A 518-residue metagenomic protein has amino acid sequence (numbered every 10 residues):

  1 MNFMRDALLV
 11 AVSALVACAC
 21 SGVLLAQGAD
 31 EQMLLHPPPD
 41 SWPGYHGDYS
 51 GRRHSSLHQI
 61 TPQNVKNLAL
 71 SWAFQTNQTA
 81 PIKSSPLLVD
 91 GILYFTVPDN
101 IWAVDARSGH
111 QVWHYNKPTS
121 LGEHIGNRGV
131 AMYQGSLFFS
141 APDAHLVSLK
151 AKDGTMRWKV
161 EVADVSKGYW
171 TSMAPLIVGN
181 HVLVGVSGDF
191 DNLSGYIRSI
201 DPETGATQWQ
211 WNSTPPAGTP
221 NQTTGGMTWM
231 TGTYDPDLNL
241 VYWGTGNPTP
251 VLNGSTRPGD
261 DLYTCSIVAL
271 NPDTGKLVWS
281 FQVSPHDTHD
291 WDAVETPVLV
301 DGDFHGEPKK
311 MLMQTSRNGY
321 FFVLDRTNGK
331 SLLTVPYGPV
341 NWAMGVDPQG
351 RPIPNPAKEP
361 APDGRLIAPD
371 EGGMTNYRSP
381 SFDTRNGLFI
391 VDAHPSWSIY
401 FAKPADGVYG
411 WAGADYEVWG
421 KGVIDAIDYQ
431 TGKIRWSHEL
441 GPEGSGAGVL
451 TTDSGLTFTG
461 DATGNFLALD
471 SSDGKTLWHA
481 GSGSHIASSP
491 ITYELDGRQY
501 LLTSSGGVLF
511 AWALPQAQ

Functional and structural regions predicted by a protein language model:
A7-G22: Bacterial N-terminal signal peptides
Q27-T76, H110-T119, T155-D164, A206-T214 (+9 more regions): Aromatic (tryptophan-biased) beta-strands that constitute blades/sheets of beta-rich domains
W42-H46, A80-D99, G122-L146, W170-S194 (+7 more regions): Repeat-blade elements of multi-bladed beta-propeller folds
D105, K150, D201, N271 (+5 more regions): Structural recognition of the beta-propeller blade-terminating site
G195-G205, D260-T274, G422-D428: Beta-propeller blade signature
V298-G338, P362-P369, L514-Q516: Phosphate/diphosphate-binding loops
V418-S471, K475: Loop/turn-rich, solvent-exposed surfaces of beta-rich toroidal or solenoidal domains
